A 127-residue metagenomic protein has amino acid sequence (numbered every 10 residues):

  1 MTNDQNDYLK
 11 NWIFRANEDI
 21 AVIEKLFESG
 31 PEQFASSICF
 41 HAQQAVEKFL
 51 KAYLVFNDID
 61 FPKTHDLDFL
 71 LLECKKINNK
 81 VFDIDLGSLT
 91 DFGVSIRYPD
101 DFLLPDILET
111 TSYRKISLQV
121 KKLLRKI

Functional and structural regions predicted by a protein language model:
M1-I127: Terminal alpha-helical segments
